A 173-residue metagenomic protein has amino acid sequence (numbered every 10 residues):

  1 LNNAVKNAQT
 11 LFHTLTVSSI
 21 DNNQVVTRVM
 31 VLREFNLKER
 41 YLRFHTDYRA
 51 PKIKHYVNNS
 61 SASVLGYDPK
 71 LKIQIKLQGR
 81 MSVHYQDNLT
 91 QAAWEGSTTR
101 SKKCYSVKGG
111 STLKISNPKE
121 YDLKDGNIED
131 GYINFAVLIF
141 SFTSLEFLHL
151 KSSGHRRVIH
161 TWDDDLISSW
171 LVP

Functional and structural regions predicted by a protein language model:
L1-E39, R43, K54-H55: An N-terminal domain-cap segment
A8, Y67-D68, S106: A short, aromatic/hydrophobic, helix- or strand-capping loop or linear motif that either lines the entrance/gate
F12, T27, E39, K72 (+2 more regions): Sequence-level motif detector for i,i+2 pairs with an aromatic at +2
T14, S61-S63, K76, V137: Broad gene-expression machinery/nucleic-acid interaction feature
I20, D47, Y67, R80 (+1 more regions): Structured loops at beta-to-helix junctions and adjacent beta-edge loops in soluble globular domains
R33-K72: A short mixed-secondary-structure module that forms the rim of ligand-binding clefts
Q74-P173: Charged, gly/pro-rich active-site loop segments
